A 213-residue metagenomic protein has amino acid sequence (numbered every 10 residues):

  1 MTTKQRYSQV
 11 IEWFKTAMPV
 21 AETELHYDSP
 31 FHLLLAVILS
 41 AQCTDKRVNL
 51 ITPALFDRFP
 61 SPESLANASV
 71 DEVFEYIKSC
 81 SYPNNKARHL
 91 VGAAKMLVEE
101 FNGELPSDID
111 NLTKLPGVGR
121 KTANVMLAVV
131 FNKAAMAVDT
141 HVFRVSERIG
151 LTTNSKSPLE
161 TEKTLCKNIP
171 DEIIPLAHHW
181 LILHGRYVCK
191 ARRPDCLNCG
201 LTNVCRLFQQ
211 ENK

Functional and structural regions predicted by a protein language model:
T2-K213: Catalytic cores of DNA base-excision repair glycosylases
